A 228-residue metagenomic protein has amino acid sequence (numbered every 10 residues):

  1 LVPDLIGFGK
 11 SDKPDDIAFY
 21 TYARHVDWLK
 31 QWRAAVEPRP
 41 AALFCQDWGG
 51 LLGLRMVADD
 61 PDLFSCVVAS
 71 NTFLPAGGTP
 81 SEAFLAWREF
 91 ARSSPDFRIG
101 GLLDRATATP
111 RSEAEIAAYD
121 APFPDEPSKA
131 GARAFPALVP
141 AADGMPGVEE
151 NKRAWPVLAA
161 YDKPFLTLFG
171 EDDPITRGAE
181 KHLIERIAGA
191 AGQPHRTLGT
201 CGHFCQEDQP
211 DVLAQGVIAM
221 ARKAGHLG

Functional and structural regions predicted by a protein language model:
V2-C45, Q215: Active-site loop/oxyanion-hole signature of alpha/beta-hydrolase fold enzymes
L5-G9, L74, G202-C205: Alpha/beta-hydrolase active-site loop signature
S11-I17, G78-S81, G178-A179: Conserved catalytic-core motifs of eukaryotic protein kinase domains, centered on the activation segment
R39-T79: Conserved hydrolase catalytic core segment
A76-F135, V139, D143-G147: Helix-rich cap/lid subdomain of alpha/beta-hydrolase
R153-Y161: Serine-hydrolase catalytic core
P164-C201: Conserved loop-alpha-helix segment in the C-terminal half of the alpha/beta-hydrolase fold that carries the catalytic
A190-G228: Catalytic active-site module of serine/aspartate enzymes centered on a nucleophile-bearing elbow/loop
